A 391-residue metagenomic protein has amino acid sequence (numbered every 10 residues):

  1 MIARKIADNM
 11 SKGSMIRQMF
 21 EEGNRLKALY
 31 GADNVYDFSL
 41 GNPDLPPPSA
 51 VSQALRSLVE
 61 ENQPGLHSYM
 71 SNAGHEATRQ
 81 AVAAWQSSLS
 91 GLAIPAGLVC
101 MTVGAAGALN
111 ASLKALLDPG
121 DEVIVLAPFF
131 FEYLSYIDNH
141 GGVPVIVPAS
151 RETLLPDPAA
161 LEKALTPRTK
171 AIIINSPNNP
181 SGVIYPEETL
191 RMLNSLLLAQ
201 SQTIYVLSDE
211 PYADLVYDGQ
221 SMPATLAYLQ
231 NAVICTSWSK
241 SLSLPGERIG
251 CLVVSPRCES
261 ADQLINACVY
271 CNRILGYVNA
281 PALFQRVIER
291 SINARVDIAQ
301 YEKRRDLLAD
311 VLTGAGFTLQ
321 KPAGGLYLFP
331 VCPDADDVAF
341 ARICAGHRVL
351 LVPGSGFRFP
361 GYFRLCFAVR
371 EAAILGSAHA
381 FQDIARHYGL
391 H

Functional and structural regions predicted by a protein language model:
I2-G104, A111, F284, S291-A294 (+2 more regions): N-terminal small-domain helix-loop-helix segment of the aminotransferase-like
V35-D37, T318-A323, S355-G356: Short beta-strand
G65-Q200, D214-Y228, V233, I374 (+2 more regions): Conserved core of the PLP fold type I
A84, S88, E162, N293 (+2 more regions): PLP-dependent enzyme catalytic core of the Aspartate aminotransferase-like
Q230-E302: Conserved core segment of the aminotransferase class I/II
L275-A280, L328-H347, R364-E371: Accessory recognition modules or surfaces
A282-E289, Y301-T313, L319-V331: Conserved glycine-rich beta-strand-loop-beta hairpin in the small C-terminal domain of fold type I
